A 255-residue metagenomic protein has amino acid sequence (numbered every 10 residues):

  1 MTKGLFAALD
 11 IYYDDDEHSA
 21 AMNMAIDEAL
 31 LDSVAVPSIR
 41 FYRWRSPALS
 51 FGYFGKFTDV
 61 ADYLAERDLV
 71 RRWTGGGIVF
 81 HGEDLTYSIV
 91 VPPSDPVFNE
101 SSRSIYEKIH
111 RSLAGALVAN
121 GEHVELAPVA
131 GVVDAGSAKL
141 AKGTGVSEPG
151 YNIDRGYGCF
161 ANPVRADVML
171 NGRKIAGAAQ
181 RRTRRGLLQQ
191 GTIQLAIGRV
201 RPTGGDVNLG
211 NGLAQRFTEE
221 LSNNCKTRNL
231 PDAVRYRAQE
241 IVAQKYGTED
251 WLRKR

Functional and structural regions predicted by a protein language model:
M1, A130-R155: Intrinsic disorder/low-complexity segments
M1-L64, R71-R72, I78, E122-H123 (+1 more regions): Active-site loop/lid in soluble adenylation, ligation, and acyl-transfer enzymes
D16, D154-R185, Q190, D250-R255: Short terminal or interdomain "cap/linker" segment that borders an active site or interface and mediates
S46, L64, F80-D84, P163 (+1 more regions): Short connector loops at helix/strand junctions that flank enzyme active sites, especially segments positioning acidic
G55-S101: A glycine-rich, hydrophobic loop/mini-helix early in the fold
Y87-A130, N152-G158, R165: Internal, conserved structured core segments that host functional sites
H110-V132, Y151-N152, R181-R255: Long, positively charged amphipathic alpha-helical accessory segments at protein N-termini or as interdomain linkers
